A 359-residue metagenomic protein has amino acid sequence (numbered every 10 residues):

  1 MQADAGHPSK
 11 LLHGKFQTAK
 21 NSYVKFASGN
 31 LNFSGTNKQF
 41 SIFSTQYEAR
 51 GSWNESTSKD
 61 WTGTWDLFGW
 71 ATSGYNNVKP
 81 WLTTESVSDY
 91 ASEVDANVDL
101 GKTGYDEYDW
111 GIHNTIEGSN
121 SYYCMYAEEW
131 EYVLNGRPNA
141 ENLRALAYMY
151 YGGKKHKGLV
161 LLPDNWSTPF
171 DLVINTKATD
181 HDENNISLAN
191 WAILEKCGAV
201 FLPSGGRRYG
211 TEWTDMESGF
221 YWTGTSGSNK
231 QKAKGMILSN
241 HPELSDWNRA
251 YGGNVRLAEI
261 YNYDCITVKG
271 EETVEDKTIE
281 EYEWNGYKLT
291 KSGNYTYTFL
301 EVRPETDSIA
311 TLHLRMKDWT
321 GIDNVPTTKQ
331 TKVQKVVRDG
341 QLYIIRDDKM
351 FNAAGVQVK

Functional and structural regions predicted by a protein language model:
M1-H13, K20, E259-E271, P304 (+1 more regions): Low-complexity, Pro/Thr/Ser/Gly/Ala-rich linker/spacer regions in secreted, extracellular modular proteins
P8-V24, S28-L146, G153, P242-R256: Short aromatic-cysteine micro-motif
N21, Y151, C197, W284 (+3 more regions): Structural motif
V24-F26, H156, L289, Y343 (+1 more regions): Short, isolated positions in well-ordered beta-strands
F26, W222, C265, G286 (+2 more regions): Terminal processing/anchoring signals of secreted or surface-associated proteins and related intramolecular
L31-G35, K102-T103, E107-I112, E117-C265: C-terminal, surface-exposed recognition/capping segments
Y263-T320: Proline- and Ser/Thr-rich low-complexity, intrinsically disordered segments
D318-K359: C-terminal outer-membrane/trafficking sorting elements
